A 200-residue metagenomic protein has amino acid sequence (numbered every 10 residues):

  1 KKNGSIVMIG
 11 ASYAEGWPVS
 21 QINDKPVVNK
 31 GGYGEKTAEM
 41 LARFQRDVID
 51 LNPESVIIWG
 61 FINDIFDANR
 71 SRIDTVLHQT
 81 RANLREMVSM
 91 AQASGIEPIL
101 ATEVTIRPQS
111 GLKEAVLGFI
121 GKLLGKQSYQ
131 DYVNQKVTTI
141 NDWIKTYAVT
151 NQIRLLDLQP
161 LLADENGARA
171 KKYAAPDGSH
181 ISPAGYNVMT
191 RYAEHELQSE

Functional and structural regions predicted by a protein language model:
K1-E86, M90: Conserved SGNH/GDSL esterase-like catalytic core that processes O-acyl groups on lipids and polysaccharides
K2, M40, F44-D47, K145 (+2 more regions): Histidine-centered active-site loop/cap adjacent to the catalytic His in serine esterases/O-acetyl transfer systems
E15-W17, I65-D67, R107-G111, A163-E165: Short catalytic/ligand-binding loop motif for oxyanion handling, primarily in non-cytosolic enzymes, centered on
I22, S110-I120, D164-K172: Short, flexible, mixed-charge acidic loops at enzyme active sites
G60-I62, E103, L158-P160: Active-site loop/turn elements of alpha/beta-hydrolase fold enzymes, especially the short glycine-/histidine-rich
R72-Q79, S128-T139, Y173, D177 (+1 more regions): Alpha-helix N-cap and loop-to-helix initiation/capping positions
A93-P98, I153: A short helix->loop->beta-strand "cap" motif at the edges of active sites that frequently abuts
S110-L158: Substrate-gating cap/lid alpha-helix
